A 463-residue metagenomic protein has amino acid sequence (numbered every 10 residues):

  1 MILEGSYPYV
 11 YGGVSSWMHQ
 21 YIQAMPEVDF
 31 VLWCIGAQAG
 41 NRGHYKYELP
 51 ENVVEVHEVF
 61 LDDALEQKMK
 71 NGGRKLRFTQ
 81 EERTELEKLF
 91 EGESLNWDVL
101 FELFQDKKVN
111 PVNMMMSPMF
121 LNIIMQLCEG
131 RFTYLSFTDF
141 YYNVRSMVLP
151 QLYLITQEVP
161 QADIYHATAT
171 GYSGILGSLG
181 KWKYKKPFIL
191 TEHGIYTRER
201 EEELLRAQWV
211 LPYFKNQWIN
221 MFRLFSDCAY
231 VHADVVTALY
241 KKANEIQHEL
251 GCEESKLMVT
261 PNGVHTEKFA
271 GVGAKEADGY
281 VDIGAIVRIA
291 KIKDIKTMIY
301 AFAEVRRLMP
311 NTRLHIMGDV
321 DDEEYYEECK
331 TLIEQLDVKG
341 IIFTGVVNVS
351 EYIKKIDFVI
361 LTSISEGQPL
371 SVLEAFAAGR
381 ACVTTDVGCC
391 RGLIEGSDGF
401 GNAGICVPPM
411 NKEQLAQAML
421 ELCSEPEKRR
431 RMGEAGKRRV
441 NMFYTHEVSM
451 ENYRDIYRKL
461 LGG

Functional and structural regions predicted by a protein language model:
K242, G263: Carbohydrate-associated surface elements
Q247, I333, L422-R429, G433 (+2 more regions): Conserved short C-terminal alpha-helix that flanks the catalytic cleft of nucleotide-sugar-dependent
V264, I341-I353, M410: Conserved active-site histidine-acidic residue motif and adjacent donor-binding/catalytic loop of glycosyltransferases
K275-E304, H315: Conserved donor-binding/catalytic core segment of Leloir-type glycosyltransferases
H315, Y326-V346: Nucleotide-activated donor-binding/catalytic signature segment of Leloir-type glycosyltransferases, i.e., the conserved
I364: Aromatic "clamp/platform" in nucleotide-sugar-dependent glycosyltransferases that forms part of the donor/acceptor
A381-T384, G388-R391: Short hydrophobic beta-strand element within catalytic cores of glycosyltransferases and related nucleotide-activated
G401-K412, E421-P426: Conserved acidic donor-binding segment of nucleotide-sugar-dependent glycosyltransferases
